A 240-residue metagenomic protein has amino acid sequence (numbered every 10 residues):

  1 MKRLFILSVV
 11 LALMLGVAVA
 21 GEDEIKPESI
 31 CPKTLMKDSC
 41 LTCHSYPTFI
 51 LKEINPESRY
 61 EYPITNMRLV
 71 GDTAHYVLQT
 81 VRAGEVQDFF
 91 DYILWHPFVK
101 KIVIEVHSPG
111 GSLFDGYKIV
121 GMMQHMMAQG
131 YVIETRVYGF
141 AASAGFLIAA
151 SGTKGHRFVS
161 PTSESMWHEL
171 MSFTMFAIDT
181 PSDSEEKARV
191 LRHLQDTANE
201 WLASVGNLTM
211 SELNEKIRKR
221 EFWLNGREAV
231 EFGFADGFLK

Functional and structural regions predicted by a protein language model:
K2-S8, F140: Sec-dependent signal peptide recognition, specifically the positively charged N-region followed immediately by
F5, A18-V19: Generic extreme N-terminus detector
S8-G16: Bacterial N-terminal signal peptides
A20-K240: Terminal-region recognition feature
